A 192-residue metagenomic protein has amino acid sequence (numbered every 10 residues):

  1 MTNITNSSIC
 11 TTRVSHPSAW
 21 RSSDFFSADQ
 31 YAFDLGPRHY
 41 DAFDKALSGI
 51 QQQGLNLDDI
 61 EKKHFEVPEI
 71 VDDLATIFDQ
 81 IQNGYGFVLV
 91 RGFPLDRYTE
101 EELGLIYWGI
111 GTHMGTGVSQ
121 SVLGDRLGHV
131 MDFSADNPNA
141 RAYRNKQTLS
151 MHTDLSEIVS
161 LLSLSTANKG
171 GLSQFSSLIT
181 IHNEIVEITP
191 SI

Functional and structural regions predicted by a protein language model:
T2-I192: Non-heme Fe(II) oxygenase catalytic core, chiefly the N-lobe of the double-stranded beta-helix
